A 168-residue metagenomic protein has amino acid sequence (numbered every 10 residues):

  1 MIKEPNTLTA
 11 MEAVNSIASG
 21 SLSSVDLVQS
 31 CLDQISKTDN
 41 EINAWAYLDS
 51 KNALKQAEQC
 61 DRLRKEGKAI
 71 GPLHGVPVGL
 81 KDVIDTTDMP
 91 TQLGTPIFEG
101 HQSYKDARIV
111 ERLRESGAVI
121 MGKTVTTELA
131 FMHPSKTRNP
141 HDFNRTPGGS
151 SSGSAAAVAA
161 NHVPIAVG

Functional and structural regions predicted by a protein language model:
M1-L54: An N-terminal boundary/leader segment
N43-Y47, A69, A130: A glycine-/small-polar-enriched, mobile loop at the entrance of the PLP active site in fold-type I
K51-E58, G117-A118: Long amphipathic alpha-helix in the N-terminal Rossmann-like dinucleotide-binding domain of NAD(P)-dependent
C60-P77: Immediate post-signal peptide segment of exported/extracytoplasmic ligand-binding proteins
L73-G168: Short glycine/serine-rich loop/turn segments
